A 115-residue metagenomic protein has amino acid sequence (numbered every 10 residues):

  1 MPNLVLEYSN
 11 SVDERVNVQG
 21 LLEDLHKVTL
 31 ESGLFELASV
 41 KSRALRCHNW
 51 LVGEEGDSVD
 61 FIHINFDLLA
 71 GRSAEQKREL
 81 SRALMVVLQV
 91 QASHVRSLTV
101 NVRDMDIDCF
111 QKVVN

Functional and structural regions predicted by a protein language model:
P2-N115: A domain-level signal for the structural core that forms small-molecule/cofactor-binding pockets and catalytic centers
